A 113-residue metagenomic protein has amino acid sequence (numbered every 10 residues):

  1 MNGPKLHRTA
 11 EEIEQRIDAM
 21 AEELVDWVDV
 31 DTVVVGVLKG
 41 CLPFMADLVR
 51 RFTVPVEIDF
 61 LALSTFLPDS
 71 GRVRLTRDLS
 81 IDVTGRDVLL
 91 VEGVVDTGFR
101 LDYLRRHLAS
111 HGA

Functional and structural regions predicted by a protein language model:
M1-A113: PRPP-associated nucleotide enzymes
